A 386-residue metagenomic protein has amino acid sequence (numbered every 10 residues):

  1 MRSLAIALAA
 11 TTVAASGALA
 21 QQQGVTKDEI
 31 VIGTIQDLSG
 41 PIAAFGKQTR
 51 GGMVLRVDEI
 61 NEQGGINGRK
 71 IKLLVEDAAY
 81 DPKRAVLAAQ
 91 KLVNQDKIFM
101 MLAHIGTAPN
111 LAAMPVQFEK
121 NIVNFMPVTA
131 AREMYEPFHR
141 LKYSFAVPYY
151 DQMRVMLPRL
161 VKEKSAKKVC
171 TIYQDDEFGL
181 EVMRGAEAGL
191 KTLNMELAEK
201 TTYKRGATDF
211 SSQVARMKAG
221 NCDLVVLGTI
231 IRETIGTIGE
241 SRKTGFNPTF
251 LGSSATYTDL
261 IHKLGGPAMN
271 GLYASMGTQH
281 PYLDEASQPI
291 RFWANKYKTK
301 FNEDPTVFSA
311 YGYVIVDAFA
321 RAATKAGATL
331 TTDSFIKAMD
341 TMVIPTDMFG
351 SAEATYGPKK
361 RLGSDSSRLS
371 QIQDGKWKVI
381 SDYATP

Functional and structural regions predicted by a protein language model:
M1-V31, A384-P386: Short, low-complexity disordered leader/linker segments with a strong preference for bacterial N-terminal type II
L19-T34, E62-I71, V161-K167: Immediate post-signal peptide segment of exported/extracytoplasmic ligand-binding proteins
G24-V54, E76-K83, I105-A108, I172-E181 (+3 more regions): Extracytoplasmic "Venus flytrap"
E29-V31, A44-G51, E59, Q63-Y135 (+2 more regions): Beta-alpha junction/loop-to-helix N-cap segments that form part of ligand/metal-binding clefts
V54, D58-G65, Q90-I98, M114-I122 (+7 more regions): Sec-exported extracytoplasmic/periplasmic mature domains
K83, K97-K200, T249-A274, T355: Extracytoplasmic ligand/sensor domains, especially the bilobed periplasmic-binding protein
I238-Y313, K325, V379-T385: Extracellular/periplasmic periplasmic-binding protein-like sensory domains
T299-S309, A320-W377: Segments of small-molecule ligand-sensing domains
